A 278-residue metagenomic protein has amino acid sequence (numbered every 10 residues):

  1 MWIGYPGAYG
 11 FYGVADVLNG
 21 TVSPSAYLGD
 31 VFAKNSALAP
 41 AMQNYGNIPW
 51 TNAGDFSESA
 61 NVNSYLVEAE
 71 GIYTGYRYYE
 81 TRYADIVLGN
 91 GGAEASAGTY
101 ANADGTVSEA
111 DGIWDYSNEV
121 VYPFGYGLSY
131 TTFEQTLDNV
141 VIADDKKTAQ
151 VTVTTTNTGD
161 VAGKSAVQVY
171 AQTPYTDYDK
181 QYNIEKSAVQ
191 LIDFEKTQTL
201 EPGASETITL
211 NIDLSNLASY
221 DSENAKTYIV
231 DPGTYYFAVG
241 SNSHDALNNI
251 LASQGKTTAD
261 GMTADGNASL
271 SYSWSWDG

Functional and structural regions predicted by a protein language model:
M1-A149, T154-K164, I229-G240, A246-N249 (+1 more regions): Secreted, periplasmic, or luminal enzymes acting at the cell surface/secretory milieu
T158-D160, P174-T176, S215-L217, H244: Short coil/turn motifs at secondary-structure junctions
V167, D177-S222: Intrinsically disordered, low-complexity Pro/Gly/Ser/Thr-rich segments with frequent PxxP/GP/PP motifs and embedded
V169-T173: Conserved aromatic beta-strand anchor motif in extracellular beta-sandwich/beta-rich domains
N216-Y236: Short glycine/proline/serine/threonine-rich loop/turn segments at secondary-structure transition edges
